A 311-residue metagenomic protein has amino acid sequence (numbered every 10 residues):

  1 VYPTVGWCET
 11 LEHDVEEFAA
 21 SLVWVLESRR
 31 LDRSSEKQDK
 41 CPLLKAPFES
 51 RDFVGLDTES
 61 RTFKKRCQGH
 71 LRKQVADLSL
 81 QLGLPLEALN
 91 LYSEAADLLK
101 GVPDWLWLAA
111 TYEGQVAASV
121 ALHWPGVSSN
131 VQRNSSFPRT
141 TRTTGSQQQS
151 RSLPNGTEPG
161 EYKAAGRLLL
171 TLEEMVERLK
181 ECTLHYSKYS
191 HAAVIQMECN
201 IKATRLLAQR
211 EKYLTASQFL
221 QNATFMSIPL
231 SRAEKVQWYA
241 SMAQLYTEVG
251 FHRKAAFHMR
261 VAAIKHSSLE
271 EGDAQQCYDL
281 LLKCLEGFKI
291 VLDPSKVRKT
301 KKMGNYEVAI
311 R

Functional and structural regions predicted by a protein language model:
V1-R311: Extended alpha-helical scaffold regions
